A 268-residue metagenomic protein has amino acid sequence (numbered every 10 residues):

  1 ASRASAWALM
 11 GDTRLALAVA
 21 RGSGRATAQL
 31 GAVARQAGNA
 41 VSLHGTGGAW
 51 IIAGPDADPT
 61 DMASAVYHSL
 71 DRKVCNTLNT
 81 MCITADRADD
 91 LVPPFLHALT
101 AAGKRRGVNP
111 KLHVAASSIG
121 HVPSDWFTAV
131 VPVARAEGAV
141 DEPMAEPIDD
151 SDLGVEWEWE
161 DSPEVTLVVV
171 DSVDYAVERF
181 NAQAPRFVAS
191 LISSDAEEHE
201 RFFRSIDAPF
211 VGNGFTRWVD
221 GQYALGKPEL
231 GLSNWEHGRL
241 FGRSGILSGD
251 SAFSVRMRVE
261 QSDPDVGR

Functional and structural regions predicted by a protein language model:
A1, V19-G22, V41-G45, H113-V114 (+2 more regions): General beta-strand structural signal in soluble alpha/beta enzymes
A1-T13: A structured beta-alpha segment of the ubiquitous adenosine-cofactor-binding alpha/beta core
A4-W7, S172-Y175, E198: Short acidic active-site motifs
M10-L17, V74-T77, N181-F187: Short, surface-exposed connector motifs at secondary-structure boundaries
R25-E160: ALDH superfamily catalytic-core signature
L70, A129-E146, R186, S193-R268: C-terminal segments
C82-I83, D161-D171, R186-L191: Short, well-ordered beta-strand elements within core beta-sheets of diverse protein domains
